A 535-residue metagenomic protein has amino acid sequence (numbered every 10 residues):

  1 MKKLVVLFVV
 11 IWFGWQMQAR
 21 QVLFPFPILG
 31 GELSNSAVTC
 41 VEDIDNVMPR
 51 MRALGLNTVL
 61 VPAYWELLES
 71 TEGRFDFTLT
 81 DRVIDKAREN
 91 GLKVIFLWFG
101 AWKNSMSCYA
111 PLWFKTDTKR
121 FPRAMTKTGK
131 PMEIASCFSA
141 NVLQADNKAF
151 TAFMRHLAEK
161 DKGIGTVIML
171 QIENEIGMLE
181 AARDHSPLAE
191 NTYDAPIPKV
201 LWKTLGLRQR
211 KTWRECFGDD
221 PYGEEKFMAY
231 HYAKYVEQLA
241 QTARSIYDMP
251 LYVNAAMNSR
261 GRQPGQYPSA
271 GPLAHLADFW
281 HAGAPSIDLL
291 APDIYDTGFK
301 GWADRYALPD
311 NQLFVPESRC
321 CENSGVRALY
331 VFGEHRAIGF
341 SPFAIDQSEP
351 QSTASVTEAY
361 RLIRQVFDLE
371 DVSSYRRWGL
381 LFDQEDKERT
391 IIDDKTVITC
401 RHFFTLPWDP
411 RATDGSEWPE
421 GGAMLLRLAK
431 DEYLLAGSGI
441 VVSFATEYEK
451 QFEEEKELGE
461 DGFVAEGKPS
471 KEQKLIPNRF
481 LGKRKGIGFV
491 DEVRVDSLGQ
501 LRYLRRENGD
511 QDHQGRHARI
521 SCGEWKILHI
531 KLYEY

Functional and structural regions predicted by a protein language model:
L4, M17-N57, E89: N-terminal carbohydrate-binding accessory modules
L4-F13: Sec-dependent N-terminal signal peptides
P27-C40, P62-T80, K127-K148, H156 (+5 more regions): The substrate-binding groove and active-site-proximal loops of carbohydrate-active enzymes, especially glycoside
D43-F121, Y232-I246: Aromatic-lined substrate-binding rim segments of carbohydrate-active enzymes
L92, Q238-D248, H275-S374: Catalytic-core region of carbohydrate-active enzymes that cleave or remodel glycosidic bonds
R120-A277: Polysaccharide-binding and catalytic clefts of secreted carbohydrate-active enzymes
L329-Q451, L458-K474: Aromatic- and carboxylate-lined catalytic core of secreted/periplasmic carbohydrate-active enzymes
R411-E417, L434-Y535: C-terminal beta-sandwich/jelly-roll accessory domains of carbohydrate-active enzymes
